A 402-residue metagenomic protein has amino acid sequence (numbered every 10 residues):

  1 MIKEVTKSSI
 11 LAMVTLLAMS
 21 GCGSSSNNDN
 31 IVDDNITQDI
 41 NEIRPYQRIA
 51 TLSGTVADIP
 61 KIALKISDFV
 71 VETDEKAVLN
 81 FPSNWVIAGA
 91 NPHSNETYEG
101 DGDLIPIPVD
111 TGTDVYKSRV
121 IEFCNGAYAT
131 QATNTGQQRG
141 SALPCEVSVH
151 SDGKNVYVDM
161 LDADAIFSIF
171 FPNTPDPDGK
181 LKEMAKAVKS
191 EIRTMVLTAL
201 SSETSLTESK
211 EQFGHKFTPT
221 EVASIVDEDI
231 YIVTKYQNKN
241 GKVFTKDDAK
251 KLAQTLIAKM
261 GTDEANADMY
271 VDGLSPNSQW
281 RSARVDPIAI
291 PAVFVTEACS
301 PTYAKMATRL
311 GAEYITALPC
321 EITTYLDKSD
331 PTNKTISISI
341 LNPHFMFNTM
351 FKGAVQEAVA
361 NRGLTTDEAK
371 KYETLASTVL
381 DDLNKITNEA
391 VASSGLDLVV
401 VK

Functional and structural regions predicted by a protein language model:
I2, L11, L17-I40: Bacterial Sec-dependent N-terminal signal peptides
G23, V120-Q131, G140-D159: Long, hydrophobic/aromatic-enriched structural stretches that serve as scaffold segments
D33-H93, S201-L274: Terminal, regulation- and interaction-focused segments at domain boundaries
D39, P60, S67-G136, A142 (+3 more regions): Ser/Thr-rich, low-complexity intrinsically disordered terminal regions
L64, D68, K186, S190 (+4 more regions): Solvent-exposed, polar/charged alpha-helical surfaces in well-ordered, non-transmembrane soluble domains, broadly
C145-S148, L310-E313, A317-K328: Short glycine-rich, acidic/polar surface loops and turns
D152-K182, T323-L396, V400-K402: A short, solvent-exposed beta-edge/loop patch
P172-T198: Compact, glycine/acidic-enriched structural inserts
